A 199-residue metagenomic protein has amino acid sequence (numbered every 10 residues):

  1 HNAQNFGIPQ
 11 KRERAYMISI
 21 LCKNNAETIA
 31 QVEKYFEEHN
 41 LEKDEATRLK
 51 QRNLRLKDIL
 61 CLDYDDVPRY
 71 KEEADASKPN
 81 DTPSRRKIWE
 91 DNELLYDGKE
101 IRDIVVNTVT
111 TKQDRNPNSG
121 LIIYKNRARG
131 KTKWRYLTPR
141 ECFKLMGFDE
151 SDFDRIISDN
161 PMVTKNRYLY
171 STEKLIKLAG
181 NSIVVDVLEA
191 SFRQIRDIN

Functional and structural regions predicted by a protein language model:
H1-R115, N126-R127: Class I S-adenosyl-L-methionine
K71-N199: C-terminal target-recognition/interaction regions appended to catalytic cores
